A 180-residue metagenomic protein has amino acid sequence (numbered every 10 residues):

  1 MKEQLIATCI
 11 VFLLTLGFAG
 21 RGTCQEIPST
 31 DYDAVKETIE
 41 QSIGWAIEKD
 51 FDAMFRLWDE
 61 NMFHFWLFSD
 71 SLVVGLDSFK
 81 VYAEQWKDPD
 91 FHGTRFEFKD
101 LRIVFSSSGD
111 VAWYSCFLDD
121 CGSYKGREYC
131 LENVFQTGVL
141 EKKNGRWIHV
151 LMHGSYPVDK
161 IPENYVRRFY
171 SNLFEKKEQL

Functional and structural regions predicted by a protein language model:
M1-E26: Bacterial Sec-dependent N-terminal signal peptides
A19-L57, R168-L180: Short, low-complexity N-terminal intrinsically disordered segments enriched in polar/charged residues
S42, M54-F55, M62, G75 (+3 more regions): Hydrophobic pocket/interface hotspot
W58, F68, S107, C116-D120 (+1 more regions): A mature extracytoplasmic/lumenal domain signature
F63-D77, K87-H92: A short gly/proline-enriched turn/hairpin at secondary-structure junctions
K80-E128, L180: Surface-exposed, charged secondary-structure patches
K142-N144, V150-L180: Low-complexity, intrinsically disordered terminal/linker segments enriched in charged and Gly/Pro repeats
